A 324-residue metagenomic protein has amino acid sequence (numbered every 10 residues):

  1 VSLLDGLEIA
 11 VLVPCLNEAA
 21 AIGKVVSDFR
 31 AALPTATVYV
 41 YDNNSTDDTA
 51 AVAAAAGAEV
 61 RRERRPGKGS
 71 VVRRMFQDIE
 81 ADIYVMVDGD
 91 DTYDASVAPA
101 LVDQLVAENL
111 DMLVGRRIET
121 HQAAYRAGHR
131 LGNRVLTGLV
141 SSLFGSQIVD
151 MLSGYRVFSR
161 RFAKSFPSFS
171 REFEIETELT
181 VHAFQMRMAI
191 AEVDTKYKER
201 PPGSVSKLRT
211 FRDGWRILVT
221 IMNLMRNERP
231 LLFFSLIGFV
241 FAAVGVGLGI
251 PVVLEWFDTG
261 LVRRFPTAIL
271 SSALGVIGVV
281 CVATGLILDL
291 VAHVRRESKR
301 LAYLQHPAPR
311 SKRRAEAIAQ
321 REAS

Functional and structural regions predicted by a protein language model:
V1-G6, S170, I175-S324: Hydrophobic helical membrane-anchoring modules
E8-A10, T37, E178: Cell-envelope/extracellular polymer assembly enzymes that use nucleotide-activated donors
N17-A31: Short, well-formed alpha-helical segments that are part of the catalytic scaffolds of diverse glycosyltransferases
E18-A21, S45, K68, D94: Donor nucleotide-sugar binding loop of glycosyltransferases
D42-A50: A conserved acidic beta->alpha catalytic loop
E63-D78, I83, A95-F173, T177 (+2 more regions): Acceptor/aglycone-binding surface of glycosyltransferases and processive sugar-polymer synthases
